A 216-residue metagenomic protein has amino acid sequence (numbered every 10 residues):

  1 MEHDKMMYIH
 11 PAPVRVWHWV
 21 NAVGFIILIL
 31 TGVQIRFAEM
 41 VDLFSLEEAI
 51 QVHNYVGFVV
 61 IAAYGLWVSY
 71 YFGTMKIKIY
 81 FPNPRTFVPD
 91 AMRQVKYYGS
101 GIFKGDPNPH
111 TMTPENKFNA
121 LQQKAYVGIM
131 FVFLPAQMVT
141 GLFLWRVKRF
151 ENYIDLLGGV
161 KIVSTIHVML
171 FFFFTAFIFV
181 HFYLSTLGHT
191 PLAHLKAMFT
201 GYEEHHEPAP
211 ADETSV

Functional and structural regions predicted by a protein language model:
M1-V216: Membrane-embedded alpha-helical bundles that constitute the cytochrome b-like, heme-associated redox core of multi-pass
